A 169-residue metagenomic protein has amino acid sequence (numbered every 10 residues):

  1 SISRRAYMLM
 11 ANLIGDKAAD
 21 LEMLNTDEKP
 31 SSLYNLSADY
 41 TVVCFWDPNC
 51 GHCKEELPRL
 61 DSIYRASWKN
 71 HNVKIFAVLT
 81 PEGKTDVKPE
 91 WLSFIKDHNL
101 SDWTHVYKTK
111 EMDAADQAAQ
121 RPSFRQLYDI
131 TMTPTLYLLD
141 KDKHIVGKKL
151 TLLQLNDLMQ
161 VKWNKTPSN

Functional and structural regions predicted by a protein language model:
S1-L24, Y34-N35, R65-A66, P89 (+1 more regions): N-proximal helix/coil linker or "cap" segments that precede and/or mark the start of modular domains
S31-L60, K74-F76: Short active-site neighborhood of thiol/selenol oxidoreductases, capturing the structured segment around
S37-T41, N70-K74, L100-W103, K141: Loop/turn elements at helix/coil->beta-strand transitions in domains of secreted/extracellular proteins
F45-D47, V78-P81, K108-K110: Active-site-proximal beta-strand/loop segments in catalytic clefts of secreted hydrolases
E55-H98, D113-S123: Structural microenvironment flanking redox-active thiols in thiol-disulfide oxidoreductases
K110-V161: Thiol/disulfide oxidoreductase modules built on the thioredoxin-like
W163-N169: Sec-dependent signal peptide cleavage junction
